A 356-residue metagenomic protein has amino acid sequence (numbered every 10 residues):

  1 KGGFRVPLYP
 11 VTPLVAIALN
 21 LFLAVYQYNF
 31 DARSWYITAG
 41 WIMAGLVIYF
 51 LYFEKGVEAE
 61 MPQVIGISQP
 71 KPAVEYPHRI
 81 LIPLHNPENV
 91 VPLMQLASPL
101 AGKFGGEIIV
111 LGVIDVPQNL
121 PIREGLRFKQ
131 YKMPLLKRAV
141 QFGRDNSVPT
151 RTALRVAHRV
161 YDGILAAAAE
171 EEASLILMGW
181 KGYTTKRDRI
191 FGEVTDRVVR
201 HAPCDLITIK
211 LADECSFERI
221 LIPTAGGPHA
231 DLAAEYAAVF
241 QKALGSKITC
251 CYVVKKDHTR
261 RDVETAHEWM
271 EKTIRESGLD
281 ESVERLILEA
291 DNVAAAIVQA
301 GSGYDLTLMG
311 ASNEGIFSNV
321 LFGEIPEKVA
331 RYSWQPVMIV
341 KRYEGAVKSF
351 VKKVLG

Functional and structural regions predicted by a protein language model:
K1-D31: C-terminal membrane-solvent junction of multi-pass transporters and transport-like membrane proteins
G2, A32-I82, Y131, N146-P149 (+5 more regions): Membrane-interfacial segments at transmembrane helix termini in multi-pass membrane proteins
V25-A39, F317, L321: Extracellular/periplasmic helix-loop-helix junctions in multi-pass membrane proteins
A44-Y49, F53, A167-E214, G301-G356: Gly/Ser-rich helix-loop-strand patches that form or flank binding pockets for ribonucleotide-derived cofactors
P70-Y131, L135, F142, T150-A153 (+4 more regions): Small/aliphatic-rich secondary-structure junction motif
V113, R155-D162, L288-A294: Charged docking surfaces used in two-component/phosphorelay signaling
E124-I207, E218-R219: Cytosol-/stroma-facing membrane-proximal "stalk/adaptor" domains immediately downstream of transmembrane anchors
M270-K272, E289-G301: A short, acidic, amphipathic alpha-helical segment used as a generic capping/interface helix at domain edges
